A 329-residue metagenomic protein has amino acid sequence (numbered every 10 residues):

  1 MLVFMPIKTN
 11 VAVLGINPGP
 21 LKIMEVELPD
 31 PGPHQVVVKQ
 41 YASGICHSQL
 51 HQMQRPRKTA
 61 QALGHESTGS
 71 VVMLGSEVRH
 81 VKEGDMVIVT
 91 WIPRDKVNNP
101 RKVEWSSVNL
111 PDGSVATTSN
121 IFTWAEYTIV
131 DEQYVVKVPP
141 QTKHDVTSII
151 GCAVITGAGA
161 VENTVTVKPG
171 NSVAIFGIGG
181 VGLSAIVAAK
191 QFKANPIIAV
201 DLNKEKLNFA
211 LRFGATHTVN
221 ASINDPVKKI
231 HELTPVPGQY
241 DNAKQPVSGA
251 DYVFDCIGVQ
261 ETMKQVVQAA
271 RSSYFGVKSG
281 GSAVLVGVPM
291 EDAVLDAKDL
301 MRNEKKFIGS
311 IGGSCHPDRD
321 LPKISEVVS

Functional and structural regions predicted by a protein language model:
M1-N10: Eukaryotic N-terminal low-complexity, Ser/Thr- and Lys/Arg-rich leader segments that predominantly function as
V11, E66-T68, M86, Y127 (+3 more regions): Residue-level marker of beta-strand positions
E27-S43, M53-V97, K137-Q141: Glycine-rich beta-strand-centered segment in the early N-terminal region that forms part of a ligand/cofactor-binding
C46, T90-Y127, D131-Q133: Cysteine-cluster motifs in flexible loop/terminal segments that predominantly coordinate metals
Y134, P139-N224, K228-K229: Mid-domain Rossmann-like dinucleotide-binding core that forms the NAD(H)/NADP(H) cofactor-binding site
V165-P169, L202, N208, R212-K306: Glycine-rich cofactor phosphate-binding loops and adjacent beta1-alpha1 units of small-molecule cofactor enzyme domains
N303-S329: Adenosine-phosphate binding glycine-rich loop
